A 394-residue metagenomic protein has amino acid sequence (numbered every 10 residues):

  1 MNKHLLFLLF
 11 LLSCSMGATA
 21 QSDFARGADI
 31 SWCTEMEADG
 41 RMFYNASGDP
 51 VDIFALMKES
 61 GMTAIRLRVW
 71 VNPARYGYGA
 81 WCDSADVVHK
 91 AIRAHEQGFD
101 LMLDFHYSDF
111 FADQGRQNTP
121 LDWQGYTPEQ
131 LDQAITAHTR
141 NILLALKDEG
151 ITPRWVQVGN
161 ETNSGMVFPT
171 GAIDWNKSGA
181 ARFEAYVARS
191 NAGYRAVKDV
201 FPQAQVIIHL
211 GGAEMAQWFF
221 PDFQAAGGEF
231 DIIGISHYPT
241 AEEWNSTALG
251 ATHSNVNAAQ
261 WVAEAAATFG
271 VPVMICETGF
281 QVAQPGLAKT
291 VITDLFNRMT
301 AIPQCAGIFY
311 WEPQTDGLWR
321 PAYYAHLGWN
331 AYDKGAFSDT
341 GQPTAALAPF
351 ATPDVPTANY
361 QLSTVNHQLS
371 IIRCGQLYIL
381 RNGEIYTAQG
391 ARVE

Functional and structural regions predicted by a protein language model:
H4-C14: Sec-dependent N-terminal signal peptides
Q21-L56: Boundary/entry segment of secreted carbohydrate-active catalytic domains
A25-I30, I65-L67, L101-F105, R154-V158 (+4 more regions): Hydrophobic faces of well-ordered beta-strands that scaffold small-molecule active sites in alpha/beta enzyme cores
S31-C33, W70-N72, H106-F110, V158-N163 (+4 more regions): Active-site beta-loop-alpha junctions enriched in small/polar residues
S47, V51-F54, K58, Q205 (+3 more regions): Glycoside hydrolase catalytic-domain groove-lining segments
L56-Q205, G211: Substrate-binding cleft and catalytic face of glycoside hydrolase catalytic domains, especially the flexible beta-alpha
W175, P285-R298, I302-A358: Aromatic-rich peripheral "rim/lid" segments of glycoside hydrolase catalytic domains that contact and position glycan
V355-E394: C-terminal outer-membrane/trafficking sorting elements
